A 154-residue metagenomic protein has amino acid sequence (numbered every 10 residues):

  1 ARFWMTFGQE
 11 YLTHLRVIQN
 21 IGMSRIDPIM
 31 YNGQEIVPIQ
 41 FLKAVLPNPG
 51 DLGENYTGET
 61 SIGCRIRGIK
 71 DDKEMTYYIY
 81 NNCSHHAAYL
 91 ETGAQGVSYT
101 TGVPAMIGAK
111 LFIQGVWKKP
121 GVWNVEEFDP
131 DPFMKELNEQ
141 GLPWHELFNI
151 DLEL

Functional and structural regions predicted by a protein language model:
A1-L154: C-terminal catalytic/substrate-binding lobe primarily of soluble NAD(P)-dependent oxidoreductases
